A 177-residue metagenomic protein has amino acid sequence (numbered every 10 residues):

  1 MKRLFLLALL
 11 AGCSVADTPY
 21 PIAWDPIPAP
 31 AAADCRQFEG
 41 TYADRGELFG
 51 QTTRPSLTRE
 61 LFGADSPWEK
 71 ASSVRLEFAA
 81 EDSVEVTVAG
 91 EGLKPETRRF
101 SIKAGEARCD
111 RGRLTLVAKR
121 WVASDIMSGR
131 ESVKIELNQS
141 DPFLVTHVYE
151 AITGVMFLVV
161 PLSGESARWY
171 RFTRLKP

Functional and structural regions predicted by a protein language model:
M1-C13: Sec-dependent bacterial lipoprotein signal peptides
K2, P28-A29, P95-T97: Short, intrinsically disordered, charge-biased short linear motifs at domain edges
C13-S73, V117, G129-R130, S140-P177: Amphipathic/hydrophobic helical signal segments and adjacent flexible N-terminal regions that mediate secretion
K70-Q139, R171-K176: Contiguous, well-ordered beta-strand patches that form the walls/edges of small beta-barrel/beta-sandwich domains
